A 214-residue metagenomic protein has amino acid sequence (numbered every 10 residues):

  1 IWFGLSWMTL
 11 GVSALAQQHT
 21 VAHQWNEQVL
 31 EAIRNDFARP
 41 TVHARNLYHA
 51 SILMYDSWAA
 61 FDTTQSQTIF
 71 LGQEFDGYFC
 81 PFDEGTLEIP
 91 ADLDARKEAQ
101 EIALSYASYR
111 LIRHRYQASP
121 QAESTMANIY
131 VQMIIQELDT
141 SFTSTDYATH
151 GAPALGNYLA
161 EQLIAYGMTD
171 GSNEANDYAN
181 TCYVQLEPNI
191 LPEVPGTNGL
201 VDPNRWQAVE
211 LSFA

Functional and structural regions predicted by a protein language model:
I1-G11: Bacterial N-terminal signal peptides
V12-A16: Sec/Tat signal peptide C-region and signal peptidase I cleavage site
Q17-A214: Acidic/polar surface patches and capping/hinge elements
